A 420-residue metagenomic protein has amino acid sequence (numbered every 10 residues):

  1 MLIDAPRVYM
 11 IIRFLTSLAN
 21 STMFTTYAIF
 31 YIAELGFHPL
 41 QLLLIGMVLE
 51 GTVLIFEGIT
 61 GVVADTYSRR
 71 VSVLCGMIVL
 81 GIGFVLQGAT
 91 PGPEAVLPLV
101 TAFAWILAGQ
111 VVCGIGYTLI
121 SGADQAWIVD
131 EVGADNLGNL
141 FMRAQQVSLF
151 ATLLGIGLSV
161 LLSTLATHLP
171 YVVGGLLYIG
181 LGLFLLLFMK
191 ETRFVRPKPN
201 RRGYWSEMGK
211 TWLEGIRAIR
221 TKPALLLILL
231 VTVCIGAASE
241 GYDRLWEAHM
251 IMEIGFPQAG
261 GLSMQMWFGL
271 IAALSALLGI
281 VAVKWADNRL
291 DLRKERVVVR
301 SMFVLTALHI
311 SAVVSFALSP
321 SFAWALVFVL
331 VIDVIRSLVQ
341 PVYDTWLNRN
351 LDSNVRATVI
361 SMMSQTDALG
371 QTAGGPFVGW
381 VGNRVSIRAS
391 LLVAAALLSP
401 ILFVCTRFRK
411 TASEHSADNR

Functional and structural regions predicted by a protein language model:
M1-I3, K190-I228: Juxtamembrane intracellular "pre-TM" segments in multi-pass secondary transporters
M1-L54, A224-I271: Helix-loop boundary and gating motifs at the non-cytosolic
R7-I12, L43-V48, L54-I55, T60 (+3 more regions): C-terminal transmembrane bundle of multi-pass solute transporters/carriers
F14, G83, L97-I120, A323-L338: Hydrophobic core of transmembrane alpha-helices in multi-pass small-molecule transporters, especially MFS/SLC-type
I29, A33-E34, V96-L97, T152-G174 (+3 more regions): Transmembrane alpha-helix termini and helix-breaking/packing motifs in multi-pass membrane transporters
I78-V100, A307-P320: C-terminal ends and interior cores of transmembrane alpha-helices in multi-pass membrane transporters/permeases
G109-L149: Cytoplasmic helix-loop-helix junction between adjacent transmembrane helices in 12-TM secondary transporters
G174, Y178-R201, T406-A417: Helix-loop junctions on the cytosolic side of multi-pass membrane transporters, especially the intracellular loop
